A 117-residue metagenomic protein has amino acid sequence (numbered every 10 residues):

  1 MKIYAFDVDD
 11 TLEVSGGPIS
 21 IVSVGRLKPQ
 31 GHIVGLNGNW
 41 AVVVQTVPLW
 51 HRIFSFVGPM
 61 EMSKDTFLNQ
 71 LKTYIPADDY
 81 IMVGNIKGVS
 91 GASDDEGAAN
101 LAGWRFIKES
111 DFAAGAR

Functional and structural regions predicted by a protein language model:
K2-S63: Alpha-helical substrate-recognition element adjacent to the catalytic core
H32-I33, D79, R105: Residues at the starts of beta-strands that form the adenosine-phosphate
L36-G38, V83-G84, S110: Short beta-strand/turn micro-motifs composed of small residues that flank or help shape donor/cofactor-binding pockets
P59-D65, D111-A114: Short, acidic/turn-prone active-site loops that include or flank metal/cofactor- and phosphate-binding residues
K64-A92: Conserved Lys-Pro-Asp/Glu-containing loop-to-beta segment of HAD-superfamily phosphomonoesterases, centered on
I86-W104: Acidic, divalent-metal-coordinating active-site segment for phosphoryl/phosphodiester hydrolysis, typified by short
A92-D95, S110-R117: Short glycine/proline-centered loop/turn elements that form peptide/ligand docking sites
G103-D111: Short, basic interhelical loop/turn and adjoining N-cap of the next helix at nucleic-acid- or acidic-partner-contacting
